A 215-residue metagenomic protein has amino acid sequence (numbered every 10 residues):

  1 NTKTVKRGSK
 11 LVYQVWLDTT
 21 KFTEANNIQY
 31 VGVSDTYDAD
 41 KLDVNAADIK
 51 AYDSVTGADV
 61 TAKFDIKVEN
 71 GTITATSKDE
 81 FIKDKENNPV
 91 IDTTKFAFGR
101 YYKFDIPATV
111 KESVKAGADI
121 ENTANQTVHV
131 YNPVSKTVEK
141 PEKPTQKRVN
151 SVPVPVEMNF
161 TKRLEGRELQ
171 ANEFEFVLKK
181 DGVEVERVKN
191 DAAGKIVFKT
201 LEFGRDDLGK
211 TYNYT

Functional and structural regions predicted by a protein language model:
N1-T215: Solvent-exposed loop/turn and edge beta-strand elements of beta-rich ligand-binding domains
